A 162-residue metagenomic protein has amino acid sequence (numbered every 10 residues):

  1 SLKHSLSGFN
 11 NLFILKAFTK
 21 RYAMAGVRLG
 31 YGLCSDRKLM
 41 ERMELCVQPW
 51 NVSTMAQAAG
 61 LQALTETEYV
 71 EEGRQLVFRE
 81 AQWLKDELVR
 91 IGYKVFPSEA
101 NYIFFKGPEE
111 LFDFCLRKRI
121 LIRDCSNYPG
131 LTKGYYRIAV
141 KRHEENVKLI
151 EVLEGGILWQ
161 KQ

Functional and structural regions predicted by a protein language model:
S1-K3, Y22: Conserved PLP phosphate-binding loop immediately N-terminal to the Schiff-base lysine helix in PLP-dependent enzymes
H4-N10: Basic phosphate/pyrophosphate-binding loop/patch that engages nucleotide-derived ligands
N11-V89, Y93-K94: PLP-dependent aminotransferase class I/II
G26, E99-A100, G130-T132: Short acidic/glycine-enriched loop/turn segments that link adjacent beta-strands
C34, F105-G107, V140-R142: Short beta-strand-to-loop capping motifs
M43, L111-F114, L149-V152: Hydrophobic side chains in well-ordered alpha-helices
F78, Q82, D86-R119: Conserved PLP-binding catalytic core of the aspartate aminotransferase-like
R117, N127-Q162: PLP-dependent enzyme catalytic core of the Aspartate aminotransferase-like
